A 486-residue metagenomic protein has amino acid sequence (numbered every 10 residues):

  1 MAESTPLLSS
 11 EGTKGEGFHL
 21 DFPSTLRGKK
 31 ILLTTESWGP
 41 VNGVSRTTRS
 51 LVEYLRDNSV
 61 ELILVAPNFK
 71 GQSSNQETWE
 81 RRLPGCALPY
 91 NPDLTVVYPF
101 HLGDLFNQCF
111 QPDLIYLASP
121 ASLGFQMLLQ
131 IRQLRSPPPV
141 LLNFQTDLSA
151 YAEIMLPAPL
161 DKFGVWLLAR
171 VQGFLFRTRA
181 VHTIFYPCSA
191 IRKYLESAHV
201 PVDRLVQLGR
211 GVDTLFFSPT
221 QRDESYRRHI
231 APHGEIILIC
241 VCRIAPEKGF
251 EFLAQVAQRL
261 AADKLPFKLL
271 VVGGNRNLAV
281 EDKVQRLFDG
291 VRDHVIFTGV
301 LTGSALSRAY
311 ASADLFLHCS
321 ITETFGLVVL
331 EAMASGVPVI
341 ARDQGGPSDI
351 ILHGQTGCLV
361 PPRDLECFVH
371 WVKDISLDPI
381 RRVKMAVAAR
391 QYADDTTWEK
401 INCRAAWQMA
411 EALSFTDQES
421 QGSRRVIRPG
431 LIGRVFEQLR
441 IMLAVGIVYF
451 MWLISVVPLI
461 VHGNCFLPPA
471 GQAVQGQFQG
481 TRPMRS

Functional and structural regions predicted by a protein language model:
A2-R82, R428-S486: N-terminal subdomain of nucleotide-sugar transferases
N68-G71, V241, P266-Q285, G299: Glycosyltransferase donor-sugar binding loop
G164-I184, A198: Membrane-proximal helix-turn-helix segments that form the acceptor-binding/catalytic region of lipid-linked
A190, G211: Carbohydrate-associated surface elements
H229-Q258, L270: Conserved donor-binding/catalytic core segment of Leloir-type glycosyltransferases
V300-L301, R308-A313: Short alpha-helical donor nucleotide-sugar binding micro-motif in glycosyltransferases
I321: Aromatic "clamp/platform" in nucleotide-sugar-dependent glycosyltransferases that forms part of the donor/acceptor
P338-A341: Short hydrophobic beta-strand element within catalytic cores of glycosyltransferases and related nucleotide-activated
